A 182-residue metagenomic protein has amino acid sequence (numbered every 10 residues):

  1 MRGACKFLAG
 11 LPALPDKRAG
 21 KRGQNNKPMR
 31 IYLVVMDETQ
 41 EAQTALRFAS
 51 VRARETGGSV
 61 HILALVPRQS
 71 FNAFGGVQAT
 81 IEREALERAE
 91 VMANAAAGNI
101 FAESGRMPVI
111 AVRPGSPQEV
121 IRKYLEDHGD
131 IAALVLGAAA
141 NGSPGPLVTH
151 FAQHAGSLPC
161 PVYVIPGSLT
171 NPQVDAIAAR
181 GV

Functional and structural regions predicted by a protein language model:
R2-R18, E126-V182: Gly/Ser-rich helix-loop-strand patches that form or flank binding pockets for ribonucleotide-derived cofactors
K27-G76, S157-C160, P166, G181: Small/aliphatic-rich secondary-structure junction motif
A45, N72-G75, R122-K123, G145-L147 (+1 more regions): Short, well-ordered secondary-structure micro-motifs
S50, G98, K123, A152: Active-site phosphate/pyrophosphate- and oxyanion-stabilizing loops and adjacent acidic/basic residues in soluble
R52, V120-D127: CheY-like receiver
A64-V91, P172-V182: Acidic, proline/glycine-rich short linear motifs
A102-V109: A short helix-to-beta-strand connector/capping loop
V112-V120: Charged docking surfaces used in two-component/phosphorelay signaling
